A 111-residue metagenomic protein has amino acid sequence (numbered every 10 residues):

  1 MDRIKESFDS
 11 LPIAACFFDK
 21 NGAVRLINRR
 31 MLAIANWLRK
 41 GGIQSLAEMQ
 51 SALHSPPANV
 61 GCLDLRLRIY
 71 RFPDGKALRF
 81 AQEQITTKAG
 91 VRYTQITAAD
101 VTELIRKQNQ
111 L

Functional and structural regions predicted by a protein language model:
M1-R29: Sensory modules in modular signal-transduction proteins
A15-F17, A77-R79, Y93-T97: Ordered hydrophobic segments in well-structured contexts
K20, W37-K40: Short glycine/serine/threonine/alanine-rich loop segments
R25, R71, K76-L78, K88 (+1 more regions): PAS-family sensory domains
R30-A33, W37: PAS/LOV sensory domain residues
K40-D74, A81: Terminal output helix/cap of sensory domains in signal transduction proteins
I85-L111: Sensory coupling linkers of modular signal transduction proteins
